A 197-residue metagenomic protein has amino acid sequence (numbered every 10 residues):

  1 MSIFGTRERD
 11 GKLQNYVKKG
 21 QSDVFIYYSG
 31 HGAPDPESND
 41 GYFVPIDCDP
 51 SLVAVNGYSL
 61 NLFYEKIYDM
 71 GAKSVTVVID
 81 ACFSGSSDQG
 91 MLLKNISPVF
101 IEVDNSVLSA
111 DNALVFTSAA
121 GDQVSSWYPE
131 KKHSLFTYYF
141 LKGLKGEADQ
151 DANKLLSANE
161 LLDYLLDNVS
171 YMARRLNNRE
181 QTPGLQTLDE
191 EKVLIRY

Functional and structural regions predicted by a protein language model:
M1-Y197: Cysteine endopeptidase catalytic domains of the caspase/legumain-like
